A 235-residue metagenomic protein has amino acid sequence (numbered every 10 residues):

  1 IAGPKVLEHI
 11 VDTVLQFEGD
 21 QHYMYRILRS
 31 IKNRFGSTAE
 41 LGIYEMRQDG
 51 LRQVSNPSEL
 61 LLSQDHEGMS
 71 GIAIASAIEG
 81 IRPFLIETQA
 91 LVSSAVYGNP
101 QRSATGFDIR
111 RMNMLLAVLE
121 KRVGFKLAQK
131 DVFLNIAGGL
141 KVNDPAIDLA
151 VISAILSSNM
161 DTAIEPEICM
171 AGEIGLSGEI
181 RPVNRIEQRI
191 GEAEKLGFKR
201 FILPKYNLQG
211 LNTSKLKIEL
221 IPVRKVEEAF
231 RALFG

Functional and structural regions predicted by a protein language model:
I1-G235: Peripheral, non-AAA+ core regions of ATP-driven protein-machinery
